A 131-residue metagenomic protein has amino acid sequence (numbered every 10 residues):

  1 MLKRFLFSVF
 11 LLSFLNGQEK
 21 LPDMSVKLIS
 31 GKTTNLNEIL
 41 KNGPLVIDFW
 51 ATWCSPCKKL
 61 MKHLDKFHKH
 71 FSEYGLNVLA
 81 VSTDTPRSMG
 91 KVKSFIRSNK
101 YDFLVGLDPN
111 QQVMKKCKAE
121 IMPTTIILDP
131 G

Functional and structural regions predicted by a protein language model:
R4-S13: Sec-dependent N-terminal signal peptides
L15-P22: Boundary at the C-terminal end of the N-terminal hydrophobic targeting segment
M24-P44: A short beta-strand-turn-helix
G43-L45, F49-W53, I121: Short pre-active-site segment immediately N-terminal to redox-active cysteine/selenocysteine motifs in thiol-based
V46-I47, V78, T125: Hydrophobic beta-strand anchors of alpha/beta hydrolase catalytic cores
F49-K66: Conserved redox-active cysteine motifs that mediate thiol-disulfide chemistry, especially di-cysteine Cys-X(1-2)-Cys
G75-M89, Y101-N110: Thiol-based oxidoreductase modules, predominantly thioredoxin-like and allied folds used for disulfide exchange
F95-D102, L107-G131: Thiol/disulfide oxidoreductase modules built on the thioredoxin-like
